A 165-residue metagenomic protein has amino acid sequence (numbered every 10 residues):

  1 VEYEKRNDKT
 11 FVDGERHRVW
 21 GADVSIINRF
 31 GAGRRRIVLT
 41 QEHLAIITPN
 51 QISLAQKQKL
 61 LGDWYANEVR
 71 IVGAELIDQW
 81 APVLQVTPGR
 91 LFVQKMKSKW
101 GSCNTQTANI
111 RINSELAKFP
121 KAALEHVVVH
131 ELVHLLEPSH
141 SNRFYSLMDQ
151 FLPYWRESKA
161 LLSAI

Functional and structural regions predicted by a protein language model:
V1-H126, L135-I165: Active-site-proximal or metal-binding-adjacent scaffold patches in catalytic folds
E131: Walker B catalytic acidic pair
